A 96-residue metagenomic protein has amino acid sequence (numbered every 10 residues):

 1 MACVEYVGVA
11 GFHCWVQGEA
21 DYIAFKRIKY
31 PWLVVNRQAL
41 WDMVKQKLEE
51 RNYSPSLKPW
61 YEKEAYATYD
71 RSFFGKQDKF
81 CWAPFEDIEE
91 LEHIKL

Functional and structural regions predicted by a protein language model:
M1-L96: Nucleic-acid endonuclease domains
